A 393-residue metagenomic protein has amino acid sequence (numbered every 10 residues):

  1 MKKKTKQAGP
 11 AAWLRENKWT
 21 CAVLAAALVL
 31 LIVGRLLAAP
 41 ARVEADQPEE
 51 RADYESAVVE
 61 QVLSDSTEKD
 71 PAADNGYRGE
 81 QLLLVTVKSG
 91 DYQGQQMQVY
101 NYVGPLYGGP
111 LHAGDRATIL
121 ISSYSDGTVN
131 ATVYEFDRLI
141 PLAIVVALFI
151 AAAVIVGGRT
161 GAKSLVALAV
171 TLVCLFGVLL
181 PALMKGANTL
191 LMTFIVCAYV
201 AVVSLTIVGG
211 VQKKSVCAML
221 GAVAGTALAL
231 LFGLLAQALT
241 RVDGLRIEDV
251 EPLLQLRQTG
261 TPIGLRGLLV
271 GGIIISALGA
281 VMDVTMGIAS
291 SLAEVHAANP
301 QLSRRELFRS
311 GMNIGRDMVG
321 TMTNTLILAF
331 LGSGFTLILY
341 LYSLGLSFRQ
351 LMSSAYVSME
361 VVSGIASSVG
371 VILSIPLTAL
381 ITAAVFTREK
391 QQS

Functional and structural regions predicted by a protein language model:
M1-A52: Hydrophobic secretory-pathway targeting helix
N17, K185, T189, G311-L326 (+1 more regions): Loop-to-transmembrane-helix entry motif
E50-G79: Structural detector for short beta-strands of small beta-barrel domains
V103-I140: Extended, hydrophilic extramembrane loops/domains of integral membrane proteins
A147-V154, R159-Q255, I263-S276: Transmembrane alpha-helical segments that form the functional core of multipass membrane systems
G221-T226, Q258-T259, I263-I275, T321 (+2 more regions): Pore-lining and gate-forming transmembrane alpha-helices of multi-pass membrane transport proteins
L278-I288, L292-I338, G345: Helical hairpin unit composed of two closely spaced alpha helices linked by a short loop
A329-L331, F335-S393: Hydrophobic alpha-helical transmembrane segments of membrane transport and translocation systems, primarily multi-pass
